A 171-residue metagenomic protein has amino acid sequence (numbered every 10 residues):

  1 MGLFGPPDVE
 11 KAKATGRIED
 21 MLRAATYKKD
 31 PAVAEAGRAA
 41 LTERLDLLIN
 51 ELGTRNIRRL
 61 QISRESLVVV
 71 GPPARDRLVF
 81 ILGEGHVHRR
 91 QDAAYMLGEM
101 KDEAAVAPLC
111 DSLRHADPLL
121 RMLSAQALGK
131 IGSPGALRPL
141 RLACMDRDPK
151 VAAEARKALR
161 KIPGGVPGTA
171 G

Functional and structural regions predicted by a protein language model:
M1-T15, D20-G53, I57-P72, R77-G83 (+5 more regions): Structural detector for internal amphipathic alpha-helices that build alpha-solenoid repeat scaffolds
M145: Short, flexible active-site recognition loops that position polar ligands and cofactors
